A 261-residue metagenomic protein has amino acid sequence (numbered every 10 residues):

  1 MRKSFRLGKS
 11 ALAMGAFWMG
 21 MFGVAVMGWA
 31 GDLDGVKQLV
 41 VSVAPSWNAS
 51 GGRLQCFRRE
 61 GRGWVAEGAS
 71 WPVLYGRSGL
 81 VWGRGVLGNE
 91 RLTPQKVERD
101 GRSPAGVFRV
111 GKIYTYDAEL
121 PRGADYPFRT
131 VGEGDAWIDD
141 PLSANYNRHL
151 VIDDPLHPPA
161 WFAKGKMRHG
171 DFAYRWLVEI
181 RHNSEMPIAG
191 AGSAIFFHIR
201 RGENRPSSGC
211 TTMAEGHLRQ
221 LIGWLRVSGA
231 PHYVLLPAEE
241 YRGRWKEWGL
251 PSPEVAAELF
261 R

Functional and structural regions predicted by a protein language model:
M1-L7: N-terminal secretory signal peptides that target proteins for export/translocation
S4, F22-D32: Generic structural signal for short, solvent-exposed loop/turn connectors between secondary structure elements
A11-A25: Bacterial N-terminal signal peptides
W29-S207, G216-R261: Cell wall/extracellular polymer interaction/catalysis modules
C210: Short cysteine clusters
M213: A conserved hydrophobic position in a structured secondary element of the catalytic/binding core that shapes
